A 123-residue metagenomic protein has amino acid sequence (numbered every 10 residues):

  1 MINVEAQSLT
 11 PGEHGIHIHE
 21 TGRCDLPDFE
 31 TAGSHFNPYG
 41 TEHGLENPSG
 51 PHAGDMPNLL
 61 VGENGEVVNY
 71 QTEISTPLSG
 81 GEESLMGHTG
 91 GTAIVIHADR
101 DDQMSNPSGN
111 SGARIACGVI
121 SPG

Functional and structural regions predicted by a protein language model:
M1-E13, I18-G123: N-terminal leader/targeting pre-sequences
